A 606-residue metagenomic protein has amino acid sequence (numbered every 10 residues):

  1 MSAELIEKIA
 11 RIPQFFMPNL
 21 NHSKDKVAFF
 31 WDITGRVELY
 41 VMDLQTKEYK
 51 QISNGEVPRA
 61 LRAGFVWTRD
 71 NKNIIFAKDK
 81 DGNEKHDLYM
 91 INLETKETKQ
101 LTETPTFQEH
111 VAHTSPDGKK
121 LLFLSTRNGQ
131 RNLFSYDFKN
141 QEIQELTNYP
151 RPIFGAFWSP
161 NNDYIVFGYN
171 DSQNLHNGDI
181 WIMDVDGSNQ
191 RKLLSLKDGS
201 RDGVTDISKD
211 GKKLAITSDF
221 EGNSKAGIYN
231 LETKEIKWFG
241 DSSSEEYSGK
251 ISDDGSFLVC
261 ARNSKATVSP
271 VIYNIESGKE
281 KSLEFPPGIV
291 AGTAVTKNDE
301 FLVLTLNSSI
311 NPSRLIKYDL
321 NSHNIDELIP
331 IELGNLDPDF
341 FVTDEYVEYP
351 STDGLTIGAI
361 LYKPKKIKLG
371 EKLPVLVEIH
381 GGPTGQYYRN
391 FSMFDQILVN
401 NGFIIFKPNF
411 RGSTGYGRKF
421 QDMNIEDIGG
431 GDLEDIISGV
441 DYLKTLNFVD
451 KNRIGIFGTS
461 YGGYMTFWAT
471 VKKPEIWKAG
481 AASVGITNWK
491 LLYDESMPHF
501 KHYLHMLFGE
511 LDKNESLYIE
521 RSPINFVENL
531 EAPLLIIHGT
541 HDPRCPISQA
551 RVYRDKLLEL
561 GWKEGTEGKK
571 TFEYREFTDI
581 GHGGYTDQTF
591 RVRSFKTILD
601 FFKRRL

Functional and structural regions predicted by a protein language model:
M1, S252-G255, N274-S277, K281 (+8 more regions): Extracellular/periplasmic ectodomains of large secreted or surface enzymes and adhesion receptors
M1-A3, F30-Q51, K72-N73, D79-K99 (+9 more regions): Beta-propeller blade-edge and WD-like acidic-aromatic loop motif
K8, Q51-I52, Q100-L101, E145-L146 (+11 more regions): Conserved beta-strand positions that form and line the central face of beta-propeller blades
R11-A28, E56-A77, L88, T104-L124 (+10 more regions): Conserved beta-propeller blade repeats
N174, S200-R201, N223-S224, E246 (+13 more regions): Flexible loop/turn segments at secondary-structure boundaries
I331-N452, T459-S460, D494-H502: Cap/lid segment of the alpha/beta-hydrolase catalytic domain
F410-L606: Active-site-proximal cap/loop segments of hydrolase catalytic domains
